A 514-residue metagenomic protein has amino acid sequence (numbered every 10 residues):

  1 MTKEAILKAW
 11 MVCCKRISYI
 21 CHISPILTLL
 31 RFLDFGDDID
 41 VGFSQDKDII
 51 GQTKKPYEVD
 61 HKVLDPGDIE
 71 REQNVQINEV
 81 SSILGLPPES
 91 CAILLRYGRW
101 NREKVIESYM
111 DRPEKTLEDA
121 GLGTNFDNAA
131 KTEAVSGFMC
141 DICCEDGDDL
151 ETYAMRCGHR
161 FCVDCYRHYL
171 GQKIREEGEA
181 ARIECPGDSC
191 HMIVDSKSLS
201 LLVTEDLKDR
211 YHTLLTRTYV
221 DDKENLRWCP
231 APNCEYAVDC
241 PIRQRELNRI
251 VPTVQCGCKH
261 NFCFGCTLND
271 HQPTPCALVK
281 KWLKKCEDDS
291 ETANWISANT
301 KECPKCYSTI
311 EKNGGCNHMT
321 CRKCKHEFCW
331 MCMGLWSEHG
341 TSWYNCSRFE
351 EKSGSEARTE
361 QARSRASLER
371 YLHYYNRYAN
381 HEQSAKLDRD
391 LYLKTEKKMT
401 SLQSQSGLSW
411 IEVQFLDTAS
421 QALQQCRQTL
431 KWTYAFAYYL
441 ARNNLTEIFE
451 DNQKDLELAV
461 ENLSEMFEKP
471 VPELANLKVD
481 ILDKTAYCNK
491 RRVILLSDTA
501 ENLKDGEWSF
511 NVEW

Functional and structural regions predicted by a protein language model:
M1-D68: PEST-like intrinsically disordered low-complexity regions enriched in serine, proline, threonine and acidic/polar
G51-T53, L64-I93, Y97, R102-E107 (+1 more regions): Cys/His-rich compact domains and repeats that use clustered cysteines and histidines to build disulfide
